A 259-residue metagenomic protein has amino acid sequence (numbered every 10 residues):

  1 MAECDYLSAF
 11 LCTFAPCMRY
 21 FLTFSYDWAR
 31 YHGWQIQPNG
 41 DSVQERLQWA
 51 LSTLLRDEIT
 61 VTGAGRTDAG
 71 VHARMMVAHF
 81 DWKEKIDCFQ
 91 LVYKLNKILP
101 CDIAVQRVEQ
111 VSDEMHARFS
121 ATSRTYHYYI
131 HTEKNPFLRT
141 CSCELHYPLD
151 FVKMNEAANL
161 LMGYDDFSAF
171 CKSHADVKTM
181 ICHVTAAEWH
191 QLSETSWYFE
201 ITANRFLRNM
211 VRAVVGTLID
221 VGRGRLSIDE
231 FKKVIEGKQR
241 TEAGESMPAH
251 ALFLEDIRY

Functional and structural regions predicted by a protein language model:
Y6-A9, T13-F14: Short, positively charged and aromatic/hydrophobic N-terminal segments
T13-Y259: Structured-RNA-binding interfaces characteristic of tRNA pseudouridine synthases
